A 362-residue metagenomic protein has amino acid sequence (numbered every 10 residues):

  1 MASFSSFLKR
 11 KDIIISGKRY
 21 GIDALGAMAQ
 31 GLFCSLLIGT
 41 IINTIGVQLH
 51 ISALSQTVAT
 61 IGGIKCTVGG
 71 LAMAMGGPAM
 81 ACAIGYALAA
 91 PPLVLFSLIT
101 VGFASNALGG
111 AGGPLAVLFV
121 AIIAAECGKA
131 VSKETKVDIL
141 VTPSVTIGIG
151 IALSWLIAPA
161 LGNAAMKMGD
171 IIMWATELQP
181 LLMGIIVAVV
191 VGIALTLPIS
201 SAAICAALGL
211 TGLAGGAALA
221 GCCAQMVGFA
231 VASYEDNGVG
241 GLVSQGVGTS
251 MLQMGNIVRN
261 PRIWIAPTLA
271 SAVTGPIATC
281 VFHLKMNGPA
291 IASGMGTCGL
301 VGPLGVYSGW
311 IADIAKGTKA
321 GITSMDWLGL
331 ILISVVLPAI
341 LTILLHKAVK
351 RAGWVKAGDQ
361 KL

Functional and structural regions predicted by a protein language model:
M1-L362: Pore-lining transmembrane helices
